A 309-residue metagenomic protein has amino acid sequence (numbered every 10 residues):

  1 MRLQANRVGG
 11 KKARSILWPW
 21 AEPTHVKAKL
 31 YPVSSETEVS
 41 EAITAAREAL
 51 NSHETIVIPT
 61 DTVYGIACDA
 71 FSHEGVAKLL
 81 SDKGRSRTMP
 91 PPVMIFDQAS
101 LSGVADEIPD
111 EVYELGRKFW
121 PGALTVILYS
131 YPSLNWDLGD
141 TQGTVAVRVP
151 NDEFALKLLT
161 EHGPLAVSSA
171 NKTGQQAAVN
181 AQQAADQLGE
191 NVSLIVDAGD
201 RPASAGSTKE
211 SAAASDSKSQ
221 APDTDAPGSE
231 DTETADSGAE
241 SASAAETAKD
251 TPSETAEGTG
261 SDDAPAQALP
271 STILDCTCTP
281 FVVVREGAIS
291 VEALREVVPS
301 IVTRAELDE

Functional and structural regions predicted by a protein language model:
R2, R7, R14-E309: Active-site-adjacent structural elements in enzyme catalytic cores
